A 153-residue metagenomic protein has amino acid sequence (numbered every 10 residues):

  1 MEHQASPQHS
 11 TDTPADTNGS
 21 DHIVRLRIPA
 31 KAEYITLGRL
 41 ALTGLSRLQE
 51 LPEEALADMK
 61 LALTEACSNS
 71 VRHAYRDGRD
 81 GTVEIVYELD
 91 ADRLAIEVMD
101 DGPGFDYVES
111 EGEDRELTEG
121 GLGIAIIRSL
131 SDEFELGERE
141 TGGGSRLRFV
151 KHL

Functional and structural regions predicted by a protein language model:
M1-D58: Bergerat-fold GHKL ATPase/HATPase_c domain
P29, E88, M99-P103: Conserved ATP-binding/Mg2+-coordinating segment of the Bergerat-fold
E53-G78: Conserved ATP-binding N-box helix of the HATPase_c
G81-E88: A conserved short beta-strand within the histidine kinase catalytic ATPase domain
R93-G120: Glycine-rich/acidic phosphate-handling loop/turn and adjacent ATP-lid/helix of nucleotide-binding kinase/ATPase domains
G104, E140-F149: Glycine-rich nucleotide-binding loop
S110-G137: ATP phosphate-binding glycine-rich loop and adjacent ATP-lid/helix-beta elements within ATP-binding kinase/ATPase
